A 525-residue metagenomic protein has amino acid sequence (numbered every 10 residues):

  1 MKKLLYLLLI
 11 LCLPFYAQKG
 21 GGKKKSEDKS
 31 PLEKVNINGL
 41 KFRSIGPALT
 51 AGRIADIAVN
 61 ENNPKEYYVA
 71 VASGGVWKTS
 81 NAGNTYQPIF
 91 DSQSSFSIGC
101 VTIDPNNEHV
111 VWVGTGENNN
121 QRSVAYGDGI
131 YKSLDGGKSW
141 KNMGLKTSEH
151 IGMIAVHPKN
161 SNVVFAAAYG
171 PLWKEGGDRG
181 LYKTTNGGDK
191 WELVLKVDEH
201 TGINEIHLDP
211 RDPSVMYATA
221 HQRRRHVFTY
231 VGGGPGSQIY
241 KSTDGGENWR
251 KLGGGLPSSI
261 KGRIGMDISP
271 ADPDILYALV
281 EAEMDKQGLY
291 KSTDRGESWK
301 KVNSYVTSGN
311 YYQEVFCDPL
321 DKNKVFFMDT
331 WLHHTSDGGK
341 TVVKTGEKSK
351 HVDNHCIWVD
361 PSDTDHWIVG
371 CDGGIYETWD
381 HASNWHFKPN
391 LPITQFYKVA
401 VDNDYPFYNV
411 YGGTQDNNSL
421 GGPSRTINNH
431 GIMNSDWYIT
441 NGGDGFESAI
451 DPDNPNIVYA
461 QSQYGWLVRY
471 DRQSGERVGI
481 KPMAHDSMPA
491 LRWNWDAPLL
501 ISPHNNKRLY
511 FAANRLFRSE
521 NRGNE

Functional and structural regions predicted by a protein language model:
M1-G22: Bacterial Sec-dependent N-terminal signal peptides
Q18-E525: Beta-propeller blade termini and top-face loops
